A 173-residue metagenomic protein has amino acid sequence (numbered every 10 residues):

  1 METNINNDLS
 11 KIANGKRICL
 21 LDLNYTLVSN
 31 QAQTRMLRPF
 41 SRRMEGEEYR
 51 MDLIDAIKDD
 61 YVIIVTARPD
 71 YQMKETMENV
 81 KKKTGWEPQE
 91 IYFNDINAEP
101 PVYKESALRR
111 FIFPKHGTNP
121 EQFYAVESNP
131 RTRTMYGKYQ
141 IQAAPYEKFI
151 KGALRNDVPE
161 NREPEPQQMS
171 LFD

Functional and structural regions predicted by a protein language model:
E2-V102: Alpha-helical substrate-recognition element adjacent to the catalytic core
P69-D173: C-terminal cap/substrate-recognition subdomain and adjoining C-terminal extension of metal-dependent phosphatase-like
